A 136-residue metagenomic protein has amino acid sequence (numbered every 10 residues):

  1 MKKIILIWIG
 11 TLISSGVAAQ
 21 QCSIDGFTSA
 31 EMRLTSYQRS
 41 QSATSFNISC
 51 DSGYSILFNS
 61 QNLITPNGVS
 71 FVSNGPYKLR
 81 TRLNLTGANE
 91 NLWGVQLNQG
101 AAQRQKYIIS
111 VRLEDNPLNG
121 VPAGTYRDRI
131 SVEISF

Functional and structural regions predicted by a protein language model:
M1-K2, A43: Generic cytosolic/nucleocytoplasmic N-terminal low-complexity/intrinsically disordered segments
K2-G10: Sec-dependent signal peptide recognition, specifically the positively charged N-region followed immediately by
I13-G16: N-terminal signal peptide c-region/cleavage motif recognized by signal peptidases
A18-S73, Q96-F136: N-terminal small/polar-rich segments of proteins
L79-Q103: Mid-chain, well-packed structural core segment of small domains
